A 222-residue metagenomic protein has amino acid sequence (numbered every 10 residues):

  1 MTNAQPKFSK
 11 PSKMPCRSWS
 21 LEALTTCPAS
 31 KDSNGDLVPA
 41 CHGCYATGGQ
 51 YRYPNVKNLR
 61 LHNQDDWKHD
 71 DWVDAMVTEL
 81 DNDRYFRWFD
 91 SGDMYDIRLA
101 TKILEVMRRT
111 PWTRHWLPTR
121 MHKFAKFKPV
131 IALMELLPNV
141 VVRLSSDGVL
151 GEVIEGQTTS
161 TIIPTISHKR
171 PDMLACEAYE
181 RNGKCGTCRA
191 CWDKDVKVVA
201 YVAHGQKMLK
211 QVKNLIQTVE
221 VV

Functional and structural regions predicted by a protein language model:
M1-V222: Class I S-adenosyl-L-methionine
